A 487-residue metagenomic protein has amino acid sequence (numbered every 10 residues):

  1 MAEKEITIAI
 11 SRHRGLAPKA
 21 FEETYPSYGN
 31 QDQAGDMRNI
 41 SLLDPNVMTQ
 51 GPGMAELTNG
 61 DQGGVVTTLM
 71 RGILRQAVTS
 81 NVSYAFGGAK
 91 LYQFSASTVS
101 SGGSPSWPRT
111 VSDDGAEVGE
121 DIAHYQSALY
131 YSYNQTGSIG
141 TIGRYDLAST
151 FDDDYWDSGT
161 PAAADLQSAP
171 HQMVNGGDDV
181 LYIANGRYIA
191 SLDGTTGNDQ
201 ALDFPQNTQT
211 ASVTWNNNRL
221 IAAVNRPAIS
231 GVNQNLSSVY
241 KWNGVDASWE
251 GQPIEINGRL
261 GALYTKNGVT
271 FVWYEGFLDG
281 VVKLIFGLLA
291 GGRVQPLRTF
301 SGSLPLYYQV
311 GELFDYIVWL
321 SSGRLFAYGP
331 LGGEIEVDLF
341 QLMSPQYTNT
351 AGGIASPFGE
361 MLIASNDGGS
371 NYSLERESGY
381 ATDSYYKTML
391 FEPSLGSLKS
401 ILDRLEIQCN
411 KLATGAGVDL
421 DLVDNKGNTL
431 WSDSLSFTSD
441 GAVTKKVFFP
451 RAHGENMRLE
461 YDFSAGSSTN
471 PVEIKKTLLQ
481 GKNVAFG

Functional and structural regions predicted by a protein language model:
A2-K90, T98, E117-G119, H124-S127 (+3 more regions): Beta-sheet repeat architectures centered on beta-propellers
L57-L74, V99-A123, D146-D179, I183-E312 (+1 more regions): Beta-propeller and closely related beta-pinwheel folds
A85, Y131-S132, Y182-I183, A222 (+2 more regions): Short beta-strand motif characteristic of blades in beta-propeller domains
L91-Y92, I139-I142, I189-A190, V239 (+3 more regions): Structural signal for beta-propeller blades
F94-A96, S132, G140, R144-L147 (+5 more regions): Predominantly extracellular/luminal cell-surface or secreted proteins
L129, T136-G137, Y188-I189: A short acidic, glycine/proline-enriched capping/turn motif at secondary-structure boundaries, especially helix N-cap
